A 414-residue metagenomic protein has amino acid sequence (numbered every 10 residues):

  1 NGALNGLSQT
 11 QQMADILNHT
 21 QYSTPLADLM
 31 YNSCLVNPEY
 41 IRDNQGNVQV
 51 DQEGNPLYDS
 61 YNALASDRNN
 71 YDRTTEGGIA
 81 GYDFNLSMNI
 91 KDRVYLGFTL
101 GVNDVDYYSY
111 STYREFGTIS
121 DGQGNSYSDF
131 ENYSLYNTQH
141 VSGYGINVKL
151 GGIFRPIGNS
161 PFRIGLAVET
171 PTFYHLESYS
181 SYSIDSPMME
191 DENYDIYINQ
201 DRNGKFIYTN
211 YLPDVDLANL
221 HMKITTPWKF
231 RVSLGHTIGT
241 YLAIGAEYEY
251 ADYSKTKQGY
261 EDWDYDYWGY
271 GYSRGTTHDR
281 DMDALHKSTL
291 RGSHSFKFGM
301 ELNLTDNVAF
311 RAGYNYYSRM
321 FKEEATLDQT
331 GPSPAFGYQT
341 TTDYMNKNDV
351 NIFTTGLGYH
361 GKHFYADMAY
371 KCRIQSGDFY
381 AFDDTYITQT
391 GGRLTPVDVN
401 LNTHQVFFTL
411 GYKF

Functional and structural regions predicted by a protein language model:
N1-F414: Outer-membrane beta-barrel porins/channels
